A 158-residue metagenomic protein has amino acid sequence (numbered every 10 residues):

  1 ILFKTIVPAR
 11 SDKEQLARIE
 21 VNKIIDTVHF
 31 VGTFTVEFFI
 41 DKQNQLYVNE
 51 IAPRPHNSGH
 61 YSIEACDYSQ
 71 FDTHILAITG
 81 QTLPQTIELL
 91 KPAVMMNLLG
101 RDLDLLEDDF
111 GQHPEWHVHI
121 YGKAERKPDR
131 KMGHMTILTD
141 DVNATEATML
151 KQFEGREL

Functional and structural regions predicted by a protein language model:
I1-V36, I40-Q43: Internal nucleotide-binding/catalytic subdomain
P8-D12, K42-L46, S58-S69: A short glycine-/small-residue-rich loop at the edge of a beta-strand within enzyme catalytic domains
S11-R18, T33, E64-Y68, G100 (+3 more regions): Electropositive phosphate-/nucleotide-binding environments in soluble metabolic enzymes
R18, N22, N49, D72-I75: Predominant activation on well-ordered alpha-helical scaffold segments within soluble catalytic domains
H29-H60, I87, D102, D108: Conserved metal-phosphate-binding beta-hairpin within the catalytic cores of diverse ATP-dependent phosphoryl-transfer
A52-C66, Y121-K127: Glycine-rich phosphate/pyrophosphate-binding beta-alpha loops
I63-Q81: C-terminal structural cap/anchor segments
L76-L158: Peripheral (often C-terminal) accessory segments that flank ATP-dependent C-N-forming ligase machineries
